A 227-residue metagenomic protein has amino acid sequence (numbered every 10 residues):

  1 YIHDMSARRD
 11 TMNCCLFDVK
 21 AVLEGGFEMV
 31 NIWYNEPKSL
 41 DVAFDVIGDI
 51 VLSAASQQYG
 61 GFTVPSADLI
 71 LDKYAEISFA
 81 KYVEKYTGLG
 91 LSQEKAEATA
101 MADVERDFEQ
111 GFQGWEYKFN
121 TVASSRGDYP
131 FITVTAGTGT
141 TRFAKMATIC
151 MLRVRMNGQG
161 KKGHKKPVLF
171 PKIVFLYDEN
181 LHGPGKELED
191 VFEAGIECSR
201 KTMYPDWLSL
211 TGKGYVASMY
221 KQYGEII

Functional and structural regions predicted by a protein language model:
Y1-I227: Conserved catalytic cores of very large enzyme subunits
